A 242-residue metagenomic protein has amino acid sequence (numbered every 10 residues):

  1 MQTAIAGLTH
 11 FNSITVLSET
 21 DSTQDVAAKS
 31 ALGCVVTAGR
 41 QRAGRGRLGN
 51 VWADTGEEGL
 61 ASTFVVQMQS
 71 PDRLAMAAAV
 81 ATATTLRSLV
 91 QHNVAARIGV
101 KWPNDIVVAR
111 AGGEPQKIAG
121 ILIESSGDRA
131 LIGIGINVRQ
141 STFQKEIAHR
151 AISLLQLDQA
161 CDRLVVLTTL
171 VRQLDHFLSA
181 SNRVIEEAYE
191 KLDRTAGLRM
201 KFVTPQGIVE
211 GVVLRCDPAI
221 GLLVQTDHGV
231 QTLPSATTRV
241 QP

Functional and structural regions predicted by a protein language model:
M1-Q91, G112-G113: N-terminal lobe of the biotin/lipoate ligase/transferase fold
S18, V100-W102: Short loop/edge segments at beta-strand edges and connector loops that shape dinucleotide/nucleotide cofactor-binding
L32, Q69-I98, V108-P242: Long, positively charged amphipathic alpha-helical accessory segments at protein N-termini or as interdomain linkers
